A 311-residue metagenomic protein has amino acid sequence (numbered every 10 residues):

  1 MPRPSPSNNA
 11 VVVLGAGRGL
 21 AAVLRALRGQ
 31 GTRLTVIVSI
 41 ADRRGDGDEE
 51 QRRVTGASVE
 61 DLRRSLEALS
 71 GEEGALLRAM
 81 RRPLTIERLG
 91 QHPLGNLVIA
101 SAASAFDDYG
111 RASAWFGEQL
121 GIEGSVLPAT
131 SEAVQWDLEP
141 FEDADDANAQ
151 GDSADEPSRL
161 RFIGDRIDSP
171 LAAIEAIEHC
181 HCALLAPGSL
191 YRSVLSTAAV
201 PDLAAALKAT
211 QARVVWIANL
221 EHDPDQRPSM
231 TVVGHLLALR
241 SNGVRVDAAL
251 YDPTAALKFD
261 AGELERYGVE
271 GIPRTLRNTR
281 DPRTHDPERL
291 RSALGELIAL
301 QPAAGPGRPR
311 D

Functional and structural regions predicted by a protein language model:
P2-V54, G110-A114: N-terminal phosphate-binding or glycine-rich loops at protein starts, especially the Walker A/P-loop of NTPases
T32, A209-V214, V269: A short helix->loop->beta-strand "cap" motif at the edges of active sites that frequently abuts
S39-D155, L294, L300, P309-R310: Electropositive, gly/pro-rich neighborhoods at or near active sites that engage anionic ligands
R159-E175, A198-A199: Active-site glycine-rich loop that binds ribose-phosphate moieties when present
C180: An anion/phosphate-binding loop that grips the pyrophosphate of nucleotide cofactors and donors
L190-V200, E263: Glycine/threonine-rich flexible loop motifs
T197-A204, M230-H235: Charged helix-capping and loop-helix junction motifs
S229-D311: C-terminal functional extensions of proteins
